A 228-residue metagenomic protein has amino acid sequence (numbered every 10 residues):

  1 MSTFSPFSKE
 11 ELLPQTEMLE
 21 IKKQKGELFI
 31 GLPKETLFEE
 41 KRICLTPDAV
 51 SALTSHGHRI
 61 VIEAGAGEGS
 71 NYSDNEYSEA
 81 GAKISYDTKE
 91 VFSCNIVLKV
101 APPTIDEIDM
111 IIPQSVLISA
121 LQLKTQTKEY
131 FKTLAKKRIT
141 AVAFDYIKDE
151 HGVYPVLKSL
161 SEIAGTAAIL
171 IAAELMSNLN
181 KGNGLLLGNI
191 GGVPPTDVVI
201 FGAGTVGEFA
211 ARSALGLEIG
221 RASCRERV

Functional and structural regions predicted by a protein language model:
M1-F29, E35-L37, I105-T196: Glycine/serine-rich phosphate-binding loop and adjoining beta1-alpha1 elements at the start of nucleotide-handling
S2, Y86-E90, C224: Generic structural signal for short, solvent-exposed loop/turn connectors between secondary structure elements
Q15-T133: An N-terminal-biased, well-structured beta-alpha scaffold segment characteristic of Rossmann-like dinucleotide-binding
L28, S78, E162, V199-G204: Generic detector of intrinsically disordered, low-complexity, polar/charged segments
P33-K34, F38-G67, K181-R227: Glycine-rich phosphate/diphosphate-binding loop of Rossmann-like nucleotide-binding domains
S55-R59, A82-K83, I96-K99, A135-T140 (+3 more regions): Generic secondary-structure signature for well-ordered alpha-helical cores
E90-P102, I111-L117, A172-K181, G207-E218: Short, surface-exposed, charge-dense and proline/glycine-enriched linear segments
